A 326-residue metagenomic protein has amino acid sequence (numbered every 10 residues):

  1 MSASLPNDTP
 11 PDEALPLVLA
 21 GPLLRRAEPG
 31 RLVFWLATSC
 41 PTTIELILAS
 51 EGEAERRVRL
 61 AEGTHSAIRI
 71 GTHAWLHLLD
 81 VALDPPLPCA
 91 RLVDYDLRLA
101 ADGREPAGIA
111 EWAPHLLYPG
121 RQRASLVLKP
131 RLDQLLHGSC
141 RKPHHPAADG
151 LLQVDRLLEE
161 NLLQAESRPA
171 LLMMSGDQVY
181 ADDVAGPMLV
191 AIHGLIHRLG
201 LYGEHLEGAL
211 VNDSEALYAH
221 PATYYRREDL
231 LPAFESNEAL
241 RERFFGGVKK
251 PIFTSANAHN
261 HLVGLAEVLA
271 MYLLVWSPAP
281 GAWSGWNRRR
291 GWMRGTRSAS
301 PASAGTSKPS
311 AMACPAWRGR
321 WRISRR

Functional and structural regions predicted by a protein language model:
S2-R326: Extended recognition/assembly regions associated with phosphoester-bond processing machinery
